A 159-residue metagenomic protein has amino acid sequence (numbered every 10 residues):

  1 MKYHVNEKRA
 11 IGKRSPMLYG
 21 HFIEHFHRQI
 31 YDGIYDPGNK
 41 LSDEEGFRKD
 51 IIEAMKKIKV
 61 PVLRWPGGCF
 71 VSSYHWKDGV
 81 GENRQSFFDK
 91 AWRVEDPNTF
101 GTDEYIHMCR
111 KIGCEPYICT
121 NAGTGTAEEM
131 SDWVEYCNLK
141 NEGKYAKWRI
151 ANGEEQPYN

Functional and structural regions predicted by a protein language model:
M1-N159: Non-catalytic accessory regions flanking glycosidase/transglycosidase catalytic cores in CAZymes
